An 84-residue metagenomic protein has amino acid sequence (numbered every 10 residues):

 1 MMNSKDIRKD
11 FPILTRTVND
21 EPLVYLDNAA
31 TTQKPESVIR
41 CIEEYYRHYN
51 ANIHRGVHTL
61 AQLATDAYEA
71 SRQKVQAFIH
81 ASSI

Functional and structural regions predicted by a protein language model:
M1-I84: Pyridoxal 5′-phosphate
